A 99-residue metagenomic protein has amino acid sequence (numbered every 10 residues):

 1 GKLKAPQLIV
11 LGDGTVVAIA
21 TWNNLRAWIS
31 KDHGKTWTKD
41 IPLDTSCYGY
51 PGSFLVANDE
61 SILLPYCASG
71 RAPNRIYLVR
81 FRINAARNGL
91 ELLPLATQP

Functional and structural regions predicted by a protein language model:
G1-P99: Asp-box/BNR beta-propeller blade signature and adjacent active/binding-site loops in extracellular glycan-interacting
